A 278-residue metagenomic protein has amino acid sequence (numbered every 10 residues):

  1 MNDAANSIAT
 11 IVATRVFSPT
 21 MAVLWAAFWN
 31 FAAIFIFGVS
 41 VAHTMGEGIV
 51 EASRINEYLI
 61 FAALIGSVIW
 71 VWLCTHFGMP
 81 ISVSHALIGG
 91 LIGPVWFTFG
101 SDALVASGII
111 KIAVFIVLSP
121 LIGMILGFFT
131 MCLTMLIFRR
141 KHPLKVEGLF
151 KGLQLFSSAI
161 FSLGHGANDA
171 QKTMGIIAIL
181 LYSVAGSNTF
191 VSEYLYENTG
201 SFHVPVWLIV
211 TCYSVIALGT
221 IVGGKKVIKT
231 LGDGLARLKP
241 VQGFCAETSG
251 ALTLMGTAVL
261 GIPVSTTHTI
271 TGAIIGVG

Functional and structural regions predicted by a protein language model:
M1-G278: Multi-pass alpha-helical transmembrane bundle typical of ion/small-solute transporters and intramembrane aspartyl
